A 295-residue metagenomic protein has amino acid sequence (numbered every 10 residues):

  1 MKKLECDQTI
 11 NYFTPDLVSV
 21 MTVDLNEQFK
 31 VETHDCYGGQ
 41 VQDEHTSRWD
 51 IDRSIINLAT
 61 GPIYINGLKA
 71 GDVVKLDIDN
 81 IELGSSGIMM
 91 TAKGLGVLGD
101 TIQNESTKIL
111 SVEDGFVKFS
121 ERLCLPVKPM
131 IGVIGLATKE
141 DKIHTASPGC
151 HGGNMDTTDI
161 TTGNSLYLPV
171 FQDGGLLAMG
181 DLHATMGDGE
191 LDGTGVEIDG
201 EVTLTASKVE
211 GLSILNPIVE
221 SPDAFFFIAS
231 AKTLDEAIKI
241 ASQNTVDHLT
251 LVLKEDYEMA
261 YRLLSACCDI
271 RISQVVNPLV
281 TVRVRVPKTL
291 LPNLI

Functional and structural regions predicted by a protein language model:
K2-I51: N-terminal, Lys/Arg-enriched amphipathic/low-complexity engagement segments that precede the first folded domain
E5-T14, D52-T60, I143-H151: Short, structured beta-strand/loop micro-motifs enriched in basic residues and often containing a Trp
C36-T46, I81-T91, G174-A184, S273-V276: Short, Lys/Arg- and Gly-enriched loop/turn segments at beta-strand edges
N80-T162: Intrinsically disordered, low-complexity linker/loop segments enriched in Gly/Pro and charged/polar residues
V127-N154, T158-E236, V246: Conserved mixed alpha/beta catalytic, RNA-binding, or beta-rich assembly cores of soluble enzyme, regulatory
